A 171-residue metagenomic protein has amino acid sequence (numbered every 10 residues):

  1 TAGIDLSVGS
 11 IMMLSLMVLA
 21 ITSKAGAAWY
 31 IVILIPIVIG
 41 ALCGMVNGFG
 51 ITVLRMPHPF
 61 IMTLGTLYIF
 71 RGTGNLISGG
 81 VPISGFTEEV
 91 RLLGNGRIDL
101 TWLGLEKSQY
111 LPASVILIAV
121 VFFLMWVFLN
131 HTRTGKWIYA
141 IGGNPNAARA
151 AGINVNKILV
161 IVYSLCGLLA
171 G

Functional and structural regions predicted by a protein language model:
T1-A25, F49-M56: Single transmembrane alpha-helix segments in multi-pass membrane proteins
S7, Y30-I31, P57-I61, R133-K136 (+2 more regions): Residues that define the loop-to-transmembrane-helix transition and helix capping in multi-pass membrane transporters
S10-L14, Y30-V38, F60-M62, V115-V120 (+1 more regions): Hydrophobic alpha-helical transmembrane segments
L16, I39, R55, T66-F70 (+2 more regions): Transmembrane alpha-helical core residues of multi-pass small-molecule transporters, especially secondary transporters
M17-T22, M45-G50, G72, F122-L124 (+1 more regions): Alpha-helical transmembrane segments of multipass membrane proteins
A27-L67: Alpha-helical transmembrane segments within multi-pass membrane transporters and channels
P59-W137, I158-I161: Transmembrane helix-bundle core of multi-pass membrane transporters and related energy-transducing complexes
